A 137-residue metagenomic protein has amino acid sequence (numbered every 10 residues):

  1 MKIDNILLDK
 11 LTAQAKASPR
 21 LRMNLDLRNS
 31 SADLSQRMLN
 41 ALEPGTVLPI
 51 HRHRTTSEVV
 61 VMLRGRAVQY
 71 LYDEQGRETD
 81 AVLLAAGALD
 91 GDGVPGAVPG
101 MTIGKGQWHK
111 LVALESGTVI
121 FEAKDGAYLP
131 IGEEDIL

Functional and structural regions predicted by a protein language model:
M1-S35, A81-G93: A short, N-terminal "cap"/entry segment at the start of jelly-roll beta-barrel domains of the cupin/DSBH fold
L39-A41, V59, G100-T102, E122: Conserved hydrophobic/aromatic beta-strand scaffold that supports enzyme active sites
L39-T55: Conserved short histidine dyad/triad with adjacent acidic residue
P49, Q69-L71, E122, P130: Short hydrophobic/aromatic-rich beta-strand segments that constitute the beta-sheet cores of beta-sandwich/beta-barrel
R52-R54, V61-M62, A113-S116: Short glycine/proline-enriched turns and hinge-like loops at secondary-structure junctions
T55-G76: Glycine- and acidic-residue-biased ligand/ion/polar-headgroup-sensing regions
V59, K110, S116-E134: A short hydrophobic beta-strand segment most commonly corresponding to one strand of the jelly-roll/cupin
D92-S116, A123: Conserved metal-binding segment of the jelly-roll/cupin
